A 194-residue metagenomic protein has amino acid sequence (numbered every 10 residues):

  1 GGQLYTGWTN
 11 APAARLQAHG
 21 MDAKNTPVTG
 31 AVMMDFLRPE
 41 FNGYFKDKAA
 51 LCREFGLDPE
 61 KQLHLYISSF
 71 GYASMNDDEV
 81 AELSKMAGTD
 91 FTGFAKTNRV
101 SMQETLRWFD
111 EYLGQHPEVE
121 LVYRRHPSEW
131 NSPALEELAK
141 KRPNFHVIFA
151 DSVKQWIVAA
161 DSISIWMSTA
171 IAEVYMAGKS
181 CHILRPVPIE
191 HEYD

Functional and structural regions predicted by a protein language model:
G1-F41, E129, I171: Active-site and donor-binding regions of nucleotide-sugar-utilizing enzymes
L4, L63, E120, D161-S162: Structural motif
Y5-G7, V28, Y66, Y123 (+1 more regions): Structural beta-sheet core signal
G7, S164-I165: Short beta-strand scaffold positions
A23, E136-R142, S162, T169-D194: Catalytic binding pocket for nucleotide-activated donors in carbohydrate/polymer assembly enzymes
D35-E137: Conserved catalytic-core segment of nucleotide-activated headgroup transferases in glycan assembly
P143-A150: Active-site donor-binding acidic/aromatic loop of nucleotide-activated sugar and phosphosugar transferases involved
D151-D161, M176: Short acidic alpha-helix that forms the nucleotide-activated donor recognition element in Leloir-type transferases
